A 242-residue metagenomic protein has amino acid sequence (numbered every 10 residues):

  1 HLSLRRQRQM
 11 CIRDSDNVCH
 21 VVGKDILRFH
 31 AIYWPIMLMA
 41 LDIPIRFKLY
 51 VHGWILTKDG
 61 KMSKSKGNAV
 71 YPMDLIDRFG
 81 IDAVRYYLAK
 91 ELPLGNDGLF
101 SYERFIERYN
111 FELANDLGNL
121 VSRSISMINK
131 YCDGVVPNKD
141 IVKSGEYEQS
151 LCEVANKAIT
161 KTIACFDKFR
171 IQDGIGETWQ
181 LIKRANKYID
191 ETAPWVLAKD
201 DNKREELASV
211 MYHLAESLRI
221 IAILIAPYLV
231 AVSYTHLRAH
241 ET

Functional and structural regions predicted by a protein language model:
H1, L27, E148, R204-L207: Flexible, glycine- and charge-enriched loops at secondary-structure boundaries
H1-L4, I81, N119: General helical secondary-structure elements
H1-R8, I12, H236-A239: Single conserved hydrophobic/aromatic residue that forms the stacking wall/gate of nucleotide- or nucleobase-binding
R6-Q9, R13-Y102: Alpha-helical recognition segments enriched in aromatics with Gly/Pro capping that present substrate-recognition
E91, N96, R104-I141, L151-R238: Helix-rich, typically C-terminal accessory recognition domains appended to large enzymatic cores
